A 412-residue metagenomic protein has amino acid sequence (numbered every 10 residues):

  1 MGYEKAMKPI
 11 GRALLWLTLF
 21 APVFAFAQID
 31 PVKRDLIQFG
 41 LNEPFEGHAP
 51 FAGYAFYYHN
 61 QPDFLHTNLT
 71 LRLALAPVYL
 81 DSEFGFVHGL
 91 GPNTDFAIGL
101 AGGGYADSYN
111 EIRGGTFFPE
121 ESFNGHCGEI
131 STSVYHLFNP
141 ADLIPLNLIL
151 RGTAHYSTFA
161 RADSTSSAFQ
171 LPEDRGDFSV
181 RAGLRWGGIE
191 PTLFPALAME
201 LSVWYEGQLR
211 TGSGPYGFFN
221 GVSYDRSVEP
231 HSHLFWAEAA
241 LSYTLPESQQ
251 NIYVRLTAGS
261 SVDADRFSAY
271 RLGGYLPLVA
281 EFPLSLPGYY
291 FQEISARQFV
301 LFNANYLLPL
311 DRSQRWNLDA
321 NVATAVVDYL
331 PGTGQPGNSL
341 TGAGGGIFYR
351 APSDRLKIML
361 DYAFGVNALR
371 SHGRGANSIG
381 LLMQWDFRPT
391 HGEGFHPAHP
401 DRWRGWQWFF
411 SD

Functional and structural regions predicted by a protein language model:
A25-N110, R181-L197, G212, L310-Q314 (+1 more regions): Outer-membrane beta-barrel initiation region
D35-F39, T67-L71, D95-L100, L146-G152 (+9 more regions): Transmembrane beta-strands of outer-membrane beta-barrel proteins
L41-G47, H59-Q61, L73-Y79, L100-S108 (+11 more regions): Transmembrane beta-strands of outer-membrane beta-barrel pores
A49-G53, V78-S82, N124-I130, D174-V180 (+5 more regions): Residues that define the transmembrane beta-barrel architecture of outer-membrane proteins
P50, S82-G85, S108-T116, T158-A168 (+6 more regions): Outer-membrane beta-barrel translocator domains and adjoining extracellular loop/strand segments of Gram-negative
G53-P62, L80-G99, T132-H136, V180-W186 (+6 more regions): Feature captures outer-membrane beta-barrel proteins of Gram-negative bacteria and organelles
A97-A141, S166, L356-G380, G394-F409: Outer-membrane beta-barrel translocator/channel fold
T257-S371, D386, T390-H391, R402-D412: Outer membrane beta-barrel transmembrane domains
